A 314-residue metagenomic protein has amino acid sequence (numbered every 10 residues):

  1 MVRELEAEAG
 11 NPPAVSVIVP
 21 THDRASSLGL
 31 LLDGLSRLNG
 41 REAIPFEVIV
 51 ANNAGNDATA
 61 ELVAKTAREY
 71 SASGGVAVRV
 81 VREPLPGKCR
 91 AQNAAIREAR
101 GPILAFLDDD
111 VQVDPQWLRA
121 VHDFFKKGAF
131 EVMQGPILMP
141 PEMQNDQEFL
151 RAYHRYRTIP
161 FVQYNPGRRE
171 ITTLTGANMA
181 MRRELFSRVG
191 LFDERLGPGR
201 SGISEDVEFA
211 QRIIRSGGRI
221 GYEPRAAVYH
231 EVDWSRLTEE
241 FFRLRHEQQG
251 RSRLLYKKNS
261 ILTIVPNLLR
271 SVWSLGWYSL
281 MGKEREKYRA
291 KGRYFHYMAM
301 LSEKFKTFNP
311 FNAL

Functional and structural regions predicted by a protein language model:
R24-L38: Short, well-formed alpha-helical segments that are part of the catalytic scaffolds of diverse glycosyltransferases
G34, N52-E61, V111: A conserved acidic beta->alpha catalytic loop
E83-A99: Glycine-rich, basic loop-to-helix element that forms the pyrophosphate-binding segment of sugar-nucleotide handling
L104: Short aromatic/hydrophobic "clamp" motif used to bind/position activated sugar donors
Q116-E148: Conserved donor NDP-sugar-binding/catalytic core segment of glycosyltransferases
P136, A152-T172: Short, flexible, basic/aromatic active-site loop/helix in glycosyltransferases
L174-A177, P198-Q211: Acidic donor-binding loop at a coil-to-helix junction in glycosyltransferase catalytic cores that engages
L244-R251, K258-L314: Non-catalytic, C-terminal membrane-associated alpha-helical segments of glycosyltransferases
